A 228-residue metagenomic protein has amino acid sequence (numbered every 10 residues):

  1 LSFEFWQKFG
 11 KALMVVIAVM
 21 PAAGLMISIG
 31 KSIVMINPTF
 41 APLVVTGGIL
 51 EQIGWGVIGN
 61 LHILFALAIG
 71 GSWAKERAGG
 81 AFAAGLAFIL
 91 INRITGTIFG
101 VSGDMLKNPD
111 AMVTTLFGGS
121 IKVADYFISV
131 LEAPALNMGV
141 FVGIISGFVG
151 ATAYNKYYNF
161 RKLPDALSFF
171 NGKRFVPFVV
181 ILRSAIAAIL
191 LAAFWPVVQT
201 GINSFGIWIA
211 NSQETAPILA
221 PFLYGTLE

Functional and structural regions predicted by a protein language model:
F3-N171: Early transmembrane hairpin of solute transport permeases
W55-N60, V140-F141, G172-F178, I209-F222: Membrane-interfacial loop-to-helix junctions in multi-pass transporters
A68, G85-I89, F170-R174, L182-I186 (+1 more regions): Transmembrane helix-bundle signature of multi-pass membrane transporters/permeases
I91-G100, R183-P196, A220, Y224: Hydrophobic alpha-helical segments and their helix-loop junctions in multi-pass secondary transporters
M105-M112, I189-L191, S204-F205: Short alpha-helical linear motifs
V149-A166, L182, A187-I202: Juxtamembrane interface elements at the cytosolic ends of transmembrane helices in multi-pass membrane proteins
W195-E228: Aromatic-rich transmembrane-lumenal/periplasmic boundary elements in polytopic membrane proteins
